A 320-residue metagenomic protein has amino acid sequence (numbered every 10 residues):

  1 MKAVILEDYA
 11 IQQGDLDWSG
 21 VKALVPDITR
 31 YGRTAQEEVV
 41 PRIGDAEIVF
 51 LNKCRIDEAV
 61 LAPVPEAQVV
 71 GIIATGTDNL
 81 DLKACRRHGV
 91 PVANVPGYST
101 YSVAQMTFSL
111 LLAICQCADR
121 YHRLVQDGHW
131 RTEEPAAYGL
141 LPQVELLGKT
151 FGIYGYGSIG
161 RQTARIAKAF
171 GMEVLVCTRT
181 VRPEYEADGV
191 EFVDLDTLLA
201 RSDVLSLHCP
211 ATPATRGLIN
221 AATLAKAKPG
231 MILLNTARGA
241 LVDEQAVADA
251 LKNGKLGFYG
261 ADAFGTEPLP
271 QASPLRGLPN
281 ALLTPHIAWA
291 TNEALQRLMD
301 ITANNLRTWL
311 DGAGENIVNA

Functional and structural regions predicted by a protein language model:
M1-A46, L175: N-terminal glycine-/charge-rich "phosphate-binding" loop or analogous flexible N-terminal tail
G32, N52, I73-A74, V90-Y101 (+1 more regions): Short beta->alpha connector loops at strand-helix junctions that form conserved, small/polar/Pro-enriched
I56-L61, R179-P274: Rossmann-like adenosine-cofactor binding region
H88, P96-T150, E184: Phosphate-binding beta-alpha-beta segment of Rossmann-like dinucleotide-binding domains, i.e., the NAD(P)
Y156-G157: Glycine-rich Rossmann-fold phosphate-binding loop(s) that bind the pyrophosphate of adenine dinucleotide cofactors
G160-R161: N-terminal Rossmann-fold NAD(P) dinucleotide-binding loop
R297-L298, A303-A320: NAD(P)-dependent dehydrogenase/reductase Rossmann-like domain
